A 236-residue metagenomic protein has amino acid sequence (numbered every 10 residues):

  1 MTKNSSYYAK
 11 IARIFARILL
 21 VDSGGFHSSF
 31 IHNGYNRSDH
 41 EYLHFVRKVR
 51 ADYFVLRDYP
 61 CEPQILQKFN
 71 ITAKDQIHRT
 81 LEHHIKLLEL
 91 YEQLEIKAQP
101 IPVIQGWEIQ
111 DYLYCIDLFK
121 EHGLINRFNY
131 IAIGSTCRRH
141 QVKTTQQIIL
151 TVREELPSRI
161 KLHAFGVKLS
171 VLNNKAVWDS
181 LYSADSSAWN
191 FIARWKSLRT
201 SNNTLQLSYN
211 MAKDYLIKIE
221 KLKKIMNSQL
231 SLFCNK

Functional and structural regions predicted by a protein language model:
M1-L88, E92, N235-K236: Non-catalytic, usually N-terminal nucleic-acid engagement modules in DNA/RNA processing proteins
T2, G24-F26, Y59-C61, V103-W107 (+3 more regions): Active-site beta-loop-alpha junctions enriched in small/polar residues
A16-L20, D52-V55, K97-V103, I125-A132 (+2 more regions): Structural preference for beta-strand elements that scaffold enzyme active sites
G25-R37, P100-L113, H163: Active-site mouth loops of central-metabolism enzymes
G34-R47, D111-E121, N174: Short, acidic/polar
L43, V55, T72-D75, I85 (+3 more regions): Alpha/beta catalytic cores of nucleotide-metabolism and tRNA/nucleoside-modifying enzymes
D75-Q93, K97, V103-I109, L113 (+1 more regions): HhH-family (HhH-GPD) DNA N-glycosylase catalytic core used in base-excision repair
I109-H122, Q141-T151: Distinct, well-ordered alpha-helical segments
